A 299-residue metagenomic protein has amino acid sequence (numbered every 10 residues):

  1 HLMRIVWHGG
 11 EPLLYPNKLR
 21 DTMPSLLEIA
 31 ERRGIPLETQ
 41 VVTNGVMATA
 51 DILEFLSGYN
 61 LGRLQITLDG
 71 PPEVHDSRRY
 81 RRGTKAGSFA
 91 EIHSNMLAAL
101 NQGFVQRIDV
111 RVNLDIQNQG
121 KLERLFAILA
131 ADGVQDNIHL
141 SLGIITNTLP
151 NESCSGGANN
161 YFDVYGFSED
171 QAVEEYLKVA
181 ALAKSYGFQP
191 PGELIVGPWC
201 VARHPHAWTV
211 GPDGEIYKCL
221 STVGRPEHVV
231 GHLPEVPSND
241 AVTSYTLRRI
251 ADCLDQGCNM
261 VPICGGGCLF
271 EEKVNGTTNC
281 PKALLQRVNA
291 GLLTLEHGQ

Functional and structural regions predicted by a protein language model:
H1-M3, G34-T39, N60-G62, F104-I108 (+2 more regions): Short, well-ordered coil/turn segments that N-cap beta-strands
H1-P12: Active-site groove signature of glycoside hydrolases
I5-W7, V41, I66, V110 (+2 more regions): Buried hydrophobic side chains on well-structured beta-strands
P12-V74, R81-S94, V112-R124, I145-N147: Canonical radical SAM enzyme core domain
E73, S77-P205, T209-D213: Radical SAM enzyme [4Fe-4S]-AdoMet core and its adjacent flexible, acidic and glycine-rich loops/tails across
S221-Q299: Flexible mid-to-C-terminal extensions adjoining Fe-S/redox cofactors in radical SAM and related proteins
